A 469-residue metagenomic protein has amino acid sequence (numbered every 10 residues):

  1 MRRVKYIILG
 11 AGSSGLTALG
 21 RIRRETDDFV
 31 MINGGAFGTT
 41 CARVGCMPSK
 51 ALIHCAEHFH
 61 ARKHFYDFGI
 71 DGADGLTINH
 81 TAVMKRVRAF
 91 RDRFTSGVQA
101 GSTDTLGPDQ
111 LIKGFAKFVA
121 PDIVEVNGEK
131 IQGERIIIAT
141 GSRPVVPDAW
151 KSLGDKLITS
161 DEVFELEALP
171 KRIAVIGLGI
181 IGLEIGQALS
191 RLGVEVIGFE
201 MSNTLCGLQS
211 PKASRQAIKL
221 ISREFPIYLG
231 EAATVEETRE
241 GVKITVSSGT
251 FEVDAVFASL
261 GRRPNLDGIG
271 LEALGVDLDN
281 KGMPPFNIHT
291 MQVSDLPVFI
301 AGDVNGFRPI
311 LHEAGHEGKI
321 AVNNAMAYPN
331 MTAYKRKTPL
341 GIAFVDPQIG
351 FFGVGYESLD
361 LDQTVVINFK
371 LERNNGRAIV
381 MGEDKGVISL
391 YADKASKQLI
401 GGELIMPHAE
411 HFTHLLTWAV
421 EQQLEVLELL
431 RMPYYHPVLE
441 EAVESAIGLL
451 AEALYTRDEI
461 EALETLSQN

Functional and structural regions predicted by a protein language model:
R2, I7-G35, T40, M47 (+3 more regions): Flexible, glycine-rich terminal cap/loop adjacent to redox cofactors in electron-transfer oxidoreductases
R2-V4, A11, G20-D27, I32-L169 (+8 more regions): Glycine-rich flavin
I7-L9, A116, I131-G141, V175-I176 (+4 more regions): Short hydrophobic core segments
P144, G282-P297, R377-S389: FAD-binding beta-loop-beta segment adjacent to the flavin cofactor pocket
G154-L169, F251, A255-Y328, L415: FAD-site-proximal beta/loop scaffold in flavoenzymes
E167-Q209, I310: Rossmann-like NAD(P)H-binding beta-loop-alpha module
Q209, A213-Q216, A301-E357, H436-E459 (+1 more regions): A conserved FAD-binding loop/helix module that cradles the flavin
